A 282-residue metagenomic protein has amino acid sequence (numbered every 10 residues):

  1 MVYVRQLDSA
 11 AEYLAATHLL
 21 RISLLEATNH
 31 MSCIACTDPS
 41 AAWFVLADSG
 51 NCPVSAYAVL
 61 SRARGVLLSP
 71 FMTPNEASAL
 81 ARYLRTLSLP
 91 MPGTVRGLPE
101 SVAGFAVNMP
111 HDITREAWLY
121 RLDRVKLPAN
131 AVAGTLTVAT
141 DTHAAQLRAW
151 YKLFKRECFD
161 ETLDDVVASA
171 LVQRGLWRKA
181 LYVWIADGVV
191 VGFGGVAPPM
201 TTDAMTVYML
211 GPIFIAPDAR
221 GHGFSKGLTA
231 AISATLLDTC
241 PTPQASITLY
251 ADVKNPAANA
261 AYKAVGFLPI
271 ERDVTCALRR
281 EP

Functional and structural regions predicted by a protein language model:
M1-T28, V125-T162: Short amphipathic alpha-helix that is part of the acyltransferase structural core
V2-R5, H18, L24, N29-P90 (+1 more regions): Conserved donor-binding loop and adjoining core beta-sheet/short helix segment in diverse acyl/aminoacyl transferases
G50-A56, S61-A133, C276-A277: Acyl-donor-binding surface of acyltransferase catalytic domains
L68-S69, L89-L98, T206, L236-A251: Conserved GNAT acetyl-CoA-binding A-motif
P74-T86, I215-P217, G221-D238, N259-A264: Conserved acetyl-CoA-binding loop-helix of GNAT-fold acetyltransferases
R96-V102, P217, I247-N259, C276-P282: Conserved beta-strand-loop-alpha-helix junction that forms the acyl-donor binding cleft
E100-T114, K226, V253-E271: Conserved active-site alpha-helix within GNAT-family acetyltransferase domains
L136-Y208, F214: A mid-sequence, solvent-exposed acidic-amphipathic segment
